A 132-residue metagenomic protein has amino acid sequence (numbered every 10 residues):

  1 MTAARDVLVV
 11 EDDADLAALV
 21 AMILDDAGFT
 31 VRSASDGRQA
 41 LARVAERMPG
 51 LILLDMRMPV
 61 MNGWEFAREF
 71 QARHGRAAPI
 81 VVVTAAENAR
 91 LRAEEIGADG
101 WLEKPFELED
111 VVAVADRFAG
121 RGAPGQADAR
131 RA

Functional and structural regions predicted by a protein language model:
M1-L8, E109-A132: Non-catalytic signal-transmission and effector/linker regions of two-component phosphorelay proteins
E11, T84: Conserved acidic carboxylate
A18-D26: Charged docking surfaces used in two-component/phosphorelay signaling
S33-L51: Acidic, metal-coordinating helix/loop segments flanking the phosphotransfer/catalytic sites of two-component signaling
D36-Q39, N62-F66: Acidic catalytic/metal-coordinating carboxylates
D55: Active-site residues of response regulator receiver
M58: Receiver (REC) domain active-site loop signature in two-component systems and cognate sites in sensor histidine kinases
E65, A86-L102, A113, R117: Alpha4 helix (beta4-alpha4-beta5 surface) of REC/receiver domains from two-component response regulators
